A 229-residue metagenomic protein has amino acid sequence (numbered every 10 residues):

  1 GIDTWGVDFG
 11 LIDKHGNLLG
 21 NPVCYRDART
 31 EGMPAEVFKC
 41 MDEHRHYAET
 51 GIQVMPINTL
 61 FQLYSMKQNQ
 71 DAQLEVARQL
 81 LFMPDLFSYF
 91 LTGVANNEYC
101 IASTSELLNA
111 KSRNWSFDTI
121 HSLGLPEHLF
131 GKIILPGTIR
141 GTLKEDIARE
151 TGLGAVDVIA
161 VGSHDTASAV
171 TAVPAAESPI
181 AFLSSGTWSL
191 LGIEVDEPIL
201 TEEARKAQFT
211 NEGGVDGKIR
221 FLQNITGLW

Functional and structural regions predicted by a protein language model:
T4-G6: Short, small/polar residue-rich loop motifs at catalytic or cofactor-binding pockets
D8-E36, A77, L81-S116, L153-W229: Glycine-rich phosphate-binding loop of actin/hexokinase-like ATP-binding domains
T30-M33, K39-C40, I52-P56: Gly/Ser-rich phosphate-binding catalytic loop and adjacent alpha/beta segment that cradle a phosphoryl group at enzyme
E43: A short beta-strand-loop micro-motif that forms or neighbors metal/cofactor- and ligand-binding patches at active-site
H46-T166: Gly/Ser/Thr-rich active-site cleft segment
